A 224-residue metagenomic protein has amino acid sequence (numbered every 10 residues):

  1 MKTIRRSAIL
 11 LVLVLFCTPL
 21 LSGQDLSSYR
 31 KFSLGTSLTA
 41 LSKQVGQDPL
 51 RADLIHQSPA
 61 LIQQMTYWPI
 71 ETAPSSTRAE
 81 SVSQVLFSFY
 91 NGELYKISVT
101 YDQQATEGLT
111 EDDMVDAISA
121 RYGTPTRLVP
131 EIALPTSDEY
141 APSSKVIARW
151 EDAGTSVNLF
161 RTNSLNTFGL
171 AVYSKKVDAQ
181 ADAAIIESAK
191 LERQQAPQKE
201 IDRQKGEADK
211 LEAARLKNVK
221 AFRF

Functional and structural regions predicted by a protein language model:
M1-I9: Bacterial N-terminal signal peptides that target proteins for export
I9-P19: Bacterial N-terminal signal peptides
Q24-L61, Y101-F224: Non-cytosolic coordination micro-motifs
Q63-T110: Mid-chain, structured segments of secreted extracytoplasmic proteins
